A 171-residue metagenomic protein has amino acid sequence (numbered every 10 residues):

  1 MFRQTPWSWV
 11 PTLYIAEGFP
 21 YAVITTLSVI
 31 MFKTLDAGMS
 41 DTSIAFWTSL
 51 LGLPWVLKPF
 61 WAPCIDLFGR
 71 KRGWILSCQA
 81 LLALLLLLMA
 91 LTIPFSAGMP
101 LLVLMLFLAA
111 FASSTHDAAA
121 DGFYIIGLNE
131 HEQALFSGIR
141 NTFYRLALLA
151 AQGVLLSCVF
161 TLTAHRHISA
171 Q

Functional and structural regions predicted by a protein language model:
M1-W55: Helix-loop boundary and gating motifs at the non-cytosolic
Q4-W7, L91-L106: Helix-loop junctions at membrane interfaces in 12-TM secondary transporters
S28, S113-L128: Intracellular juxtamembrane helix-capping segments at the cytosolic ends of symmetry-related transmembrane helices
I30, P63-F68, A90-P94, L148-Q171: Transmembrane alpha-helix termini and helix-breaking/packing motifs in multi-pass membrane transporters
D41-T42, I125-R140: Loop-to-transmembrane helix entry/capping segments in MFS-fold secondary transporters and related SLC/MFSD carriers
L51-K58, A134-F160: Glycine-rich segments within core transmembrane alpha-helices of 12-TM secondary carriers
I75-A97: C-terminal ends and interior cores of transmembrane alpha-helices in multi-pass membrane transporters/permeases
